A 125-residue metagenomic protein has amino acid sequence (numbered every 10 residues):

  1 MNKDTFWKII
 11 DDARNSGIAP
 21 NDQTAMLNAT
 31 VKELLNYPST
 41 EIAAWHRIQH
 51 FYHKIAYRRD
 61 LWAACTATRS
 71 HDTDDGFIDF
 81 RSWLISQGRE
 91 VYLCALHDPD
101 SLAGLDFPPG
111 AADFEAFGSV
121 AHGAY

Functional and structural regions predicted by a protein language model:
M1-E41: N-terminal leader/targeting peptides and immediately adjacent processing regions
K3, T24-N28, I42, H46 (+3 more regions): Alpha-helix initiation and N-capping motif
Q23-A25, D60-T66, C94-H97: Short coil/turn segments at secondary-structure boundaries
V31-H71: A glycine-rich, hydrophobic loop/mini-helix early in the fold
T66-L96, L102: Hydrophobic/aromatic-rich, well-ordered segments within soluble, folded domains that form packed cores
Y92-A124: An exposed acidic His-Trp-rich patch
